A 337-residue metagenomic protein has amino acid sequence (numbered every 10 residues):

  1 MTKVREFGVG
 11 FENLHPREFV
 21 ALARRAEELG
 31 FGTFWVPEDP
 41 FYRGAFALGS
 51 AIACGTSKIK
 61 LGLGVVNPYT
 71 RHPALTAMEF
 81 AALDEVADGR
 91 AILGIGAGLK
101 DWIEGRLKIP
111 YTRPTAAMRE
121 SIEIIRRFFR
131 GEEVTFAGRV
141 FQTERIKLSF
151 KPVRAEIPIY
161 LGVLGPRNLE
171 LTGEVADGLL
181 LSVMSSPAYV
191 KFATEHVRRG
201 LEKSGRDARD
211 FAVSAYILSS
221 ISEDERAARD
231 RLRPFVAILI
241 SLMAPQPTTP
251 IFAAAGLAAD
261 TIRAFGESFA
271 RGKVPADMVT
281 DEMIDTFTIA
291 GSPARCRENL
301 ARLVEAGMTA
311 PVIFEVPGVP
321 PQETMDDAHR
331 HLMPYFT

Functional and structural regions predicted by a protein language model:
M1, T112-L148, V190-F192, R199-E305: An alpha-helical appendage that flanks or caps ligand/catalytic pockets
M1-L63, I157: N-terminal beta1-alpha1-beta2 module of alpha/beta enzyme domains
R5-F11, F34-V36, L61-G64, A91-I95 (+4 more regions): Hydrophobic faces of well-ordered beta-strands that scaffold small-molecule active sites in alpha/beta enzyme cores
R5-R17, V66-P73, V153-L164, S219-S222 (+1 more regions): Active-site mouth loops of central-metabolism enzymes
L14-A26, E79, V163-L171, L232 (+1 more regions): Short, acidic/polar
G30, I52, L83, I125 (+4 more regions): Conserved, mostly hydrophobic/aromatic
T33-G55, N67, L99, M184-P187 (+2 more regions): Glycine-rich, proline-tolerant flexible connector loops at the mouths of alpha/beta enzymes
A45-V66, T70, A117-S121, R199 (+2 more regions): Alpha-helix-loop-beta-strand connector modules within alpha/beta enzyme cores
